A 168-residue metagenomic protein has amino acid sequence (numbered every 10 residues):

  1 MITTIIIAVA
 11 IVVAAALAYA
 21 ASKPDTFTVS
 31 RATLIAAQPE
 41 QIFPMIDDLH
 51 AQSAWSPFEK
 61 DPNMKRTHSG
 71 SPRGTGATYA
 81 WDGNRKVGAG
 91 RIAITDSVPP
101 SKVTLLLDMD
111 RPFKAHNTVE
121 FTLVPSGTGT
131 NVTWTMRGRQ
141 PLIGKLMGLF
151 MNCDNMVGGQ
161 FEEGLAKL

Functional and structural regions predicted by a protein language model:
T3-P72: Hydrophobic ligand-binding cavity/cleft-lining segments
S22, I35-A37, R85-V87, V98 (+1 more regions): A generic beta-sheet turn/junction motif
T26, T95-D96, T104-E163, L168: Beta-strand/loop substructures that line and gate deep hydrophobic ligand-binding cavities in soluble
V29-R31, T75-A77, G88-G90, S101 (+2 more regions): Envelope-exposed proteins and targeting segments
A32-A36, A80-D82, A93, T104-L106 (+1 more regions): Generic structural detector for well-ordered beta-strands
P39, I46-Q52, G76, R91 (+3 more regions): Extracytoplasmic/secreted envelope proteins and their assembly/folding machinery, especially bacterial periplasmic
Q41-Q52, Y79, I94, V103-L105 (+2 more regions): Hydrophobic pocket/interface hotspot
L49-D96, L146: Extracytoplasmic/periplasmic/luminal assembly and interaction segments in envelope/secretory/respiratory proteins
